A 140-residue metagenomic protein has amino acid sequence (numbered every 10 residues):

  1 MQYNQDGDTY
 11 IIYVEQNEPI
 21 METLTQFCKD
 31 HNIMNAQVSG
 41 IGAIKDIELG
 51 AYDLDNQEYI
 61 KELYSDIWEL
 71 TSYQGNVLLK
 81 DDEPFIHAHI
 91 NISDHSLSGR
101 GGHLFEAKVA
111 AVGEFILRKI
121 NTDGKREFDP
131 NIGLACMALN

Functional and structural regions predicted by a protein language model:
M1-H87, N91-N140: N-terminal intrinsically disordered, cationic/polar leader segments that include organellar targeting peptides
